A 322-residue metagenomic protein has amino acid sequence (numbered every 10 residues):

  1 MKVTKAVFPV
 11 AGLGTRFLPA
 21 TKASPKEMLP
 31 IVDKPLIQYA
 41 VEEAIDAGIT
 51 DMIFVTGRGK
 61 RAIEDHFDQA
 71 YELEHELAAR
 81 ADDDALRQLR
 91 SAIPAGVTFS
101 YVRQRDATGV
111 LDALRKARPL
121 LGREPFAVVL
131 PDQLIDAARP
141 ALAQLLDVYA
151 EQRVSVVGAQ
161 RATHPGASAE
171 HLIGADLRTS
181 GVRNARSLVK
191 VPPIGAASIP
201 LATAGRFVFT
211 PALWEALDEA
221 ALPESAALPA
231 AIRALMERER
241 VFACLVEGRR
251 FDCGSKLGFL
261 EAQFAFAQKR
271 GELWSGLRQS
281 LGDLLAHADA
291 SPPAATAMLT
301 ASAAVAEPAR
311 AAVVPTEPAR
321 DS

Functional and structural regions predicted by a protein language model:
K2-A78, Q104, P140-Q144: N-terminal glycine-rich phosphate-binding loop and ensuing alpha1 helix
K5, T50-M52, P125, V154-S155 (+2 more regions): Residues at the starts of beta-strands that form the adenosine-phosphate
A11, T56-G57, P131, Q160-R161 (+1 more regions): Cofactor-binding loop segments of dinucleotide-utilizing enzymes, especially the Rossmann-like FAD- and NAD(P)+-binding
I37, I63, A117, D132 (+3 more regions): Residue-level signal for inorganic ion chemistry
E72-E76, L86, R90-L172, L217-D218: Conserved beta-loop-beta/alpha segment of the NTase-like Rossmann-fold superfamily that binds/positions NTPs
A127, A143-A150, L177-Q279: Catalytic-core segments of class I nucleotidyltransferases/pyrophosphorylases that form NMP-activated intermediates
Q268, W274-A288, P318-D321: Catalytic, metal-anchored helix/loop core of enzyme active sites in primary metabolism
A301-S322: Long, low-complexity, intrinsically disordered segments
